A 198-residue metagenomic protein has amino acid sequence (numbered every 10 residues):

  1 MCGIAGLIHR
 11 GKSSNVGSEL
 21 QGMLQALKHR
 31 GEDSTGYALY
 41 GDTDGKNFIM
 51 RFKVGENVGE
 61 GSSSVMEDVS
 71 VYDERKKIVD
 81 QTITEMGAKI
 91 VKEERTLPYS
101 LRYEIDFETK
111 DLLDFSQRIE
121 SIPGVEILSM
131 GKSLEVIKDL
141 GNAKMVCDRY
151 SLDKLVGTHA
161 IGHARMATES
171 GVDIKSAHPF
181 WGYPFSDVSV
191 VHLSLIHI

Functional and structural regions predicted by a protein language model:
M1-L193: N-terminal glutamine amidotransferase
I196-I198: Conserved small/polar residues in nucleotide/adenosyl-binding loops
